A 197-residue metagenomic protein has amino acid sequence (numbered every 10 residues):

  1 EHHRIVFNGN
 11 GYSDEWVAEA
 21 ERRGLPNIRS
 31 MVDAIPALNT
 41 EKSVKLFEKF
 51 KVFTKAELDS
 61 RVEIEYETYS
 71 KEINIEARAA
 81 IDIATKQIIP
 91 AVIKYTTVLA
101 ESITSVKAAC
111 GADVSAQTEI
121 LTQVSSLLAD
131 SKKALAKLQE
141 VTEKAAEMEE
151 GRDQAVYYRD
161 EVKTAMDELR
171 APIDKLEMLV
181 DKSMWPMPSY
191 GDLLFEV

Functional and structural regions predicted by a protein language model:
H2-V197: C-terminal amphipathic alpha-helical interaction region
